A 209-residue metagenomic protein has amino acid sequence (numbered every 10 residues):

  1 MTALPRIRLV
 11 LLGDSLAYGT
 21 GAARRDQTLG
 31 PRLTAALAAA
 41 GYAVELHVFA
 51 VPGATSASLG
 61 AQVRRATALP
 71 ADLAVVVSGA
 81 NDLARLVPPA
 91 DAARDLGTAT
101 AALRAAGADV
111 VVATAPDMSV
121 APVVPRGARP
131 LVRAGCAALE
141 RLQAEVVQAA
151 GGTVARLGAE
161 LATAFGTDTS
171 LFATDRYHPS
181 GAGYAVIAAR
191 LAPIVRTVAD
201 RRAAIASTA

Functional and structural regions predicted by a protein language model:
M1-P52, V63-P70: Serine-esterase "nucleophile elbow" of acetyl-processing enzymes
A50, A54, S78-G79: Cell-envelope and extracellular/periplasmic
A57: Switch II of P-loop NTPase G domains
G60-A209: Alpha-helical cap/lid subdomain in secreted, periplasmic, or secretory-pathway luminal O-acyl-processing enzymes
